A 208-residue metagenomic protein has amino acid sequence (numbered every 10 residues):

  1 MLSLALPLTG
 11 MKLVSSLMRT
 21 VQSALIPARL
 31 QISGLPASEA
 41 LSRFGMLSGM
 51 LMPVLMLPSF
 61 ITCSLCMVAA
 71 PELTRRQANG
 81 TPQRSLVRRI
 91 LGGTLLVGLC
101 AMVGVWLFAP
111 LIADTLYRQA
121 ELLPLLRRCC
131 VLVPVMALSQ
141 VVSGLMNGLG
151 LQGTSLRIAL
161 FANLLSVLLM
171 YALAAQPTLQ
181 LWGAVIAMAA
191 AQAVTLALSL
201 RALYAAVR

Functional and structural regions predicted by a protein language model:
M1-S15, A205-R208: Interhelical loop/hinge segments that connect adjacent transmembrane helices in multipass membrane
L4, L8-M11, F44-L51, S85-G98: Junctions where cytoplasmic loops transition into the N-terminal start of transmembrane alpha-helices in multi-pass
L13-L57, A113-T115: Helix-terminus/linker motif at the lipid-water interface of multi-pass membrane proteins
S23, A189-R208: C-terminal transmembrane helix end/exit motif
L55-N79: Helix-loop junctions and terminal segments of transmembrane helices in multi-pass membrane transport/translocation
C100-P124: Short membrane-interface helical motifs at transmembrane helix boundaries in multi-pass membrane transporters
V133-F161: Membrane-interface junctions at transmembrane-helix termini in multi-pass inner-membrane proteins
G150-G153, N163-A197: Membrane-interface helix-loop junctions in multi-pass transport and translocation proteins
